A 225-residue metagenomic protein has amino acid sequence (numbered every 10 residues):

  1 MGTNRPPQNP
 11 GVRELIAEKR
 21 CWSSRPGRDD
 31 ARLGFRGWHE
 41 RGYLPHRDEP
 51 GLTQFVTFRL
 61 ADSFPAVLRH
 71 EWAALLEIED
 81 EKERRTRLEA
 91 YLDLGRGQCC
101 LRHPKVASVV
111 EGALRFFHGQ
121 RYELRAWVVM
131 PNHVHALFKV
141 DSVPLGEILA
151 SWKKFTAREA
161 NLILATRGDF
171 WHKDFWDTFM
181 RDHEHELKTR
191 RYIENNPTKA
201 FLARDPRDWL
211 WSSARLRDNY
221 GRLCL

Functional and structural regions predicted by a protein language model:
M1-L225: Short catalytic/metal-binding and nucleic-acid-binding patches
